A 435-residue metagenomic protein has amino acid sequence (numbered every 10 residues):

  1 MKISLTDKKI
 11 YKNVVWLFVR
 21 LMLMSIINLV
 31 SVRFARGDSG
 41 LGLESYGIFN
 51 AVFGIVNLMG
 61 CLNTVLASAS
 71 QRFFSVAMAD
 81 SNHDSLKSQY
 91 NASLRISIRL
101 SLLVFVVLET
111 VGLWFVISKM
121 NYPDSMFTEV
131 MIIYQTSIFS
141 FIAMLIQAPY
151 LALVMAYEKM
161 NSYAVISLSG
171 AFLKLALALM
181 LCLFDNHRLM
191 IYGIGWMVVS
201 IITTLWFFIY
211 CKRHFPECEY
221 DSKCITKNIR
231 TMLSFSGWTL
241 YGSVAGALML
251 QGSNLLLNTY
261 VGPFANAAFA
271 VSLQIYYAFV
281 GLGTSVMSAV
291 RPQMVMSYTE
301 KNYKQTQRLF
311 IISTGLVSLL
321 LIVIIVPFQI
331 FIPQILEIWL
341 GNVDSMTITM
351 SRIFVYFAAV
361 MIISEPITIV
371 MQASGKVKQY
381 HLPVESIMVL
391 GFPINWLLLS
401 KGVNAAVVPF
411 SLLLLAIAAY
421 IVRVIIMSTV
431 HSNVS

Functional and structural regions predicted by a protein language model:
M1-Y11, M126, L189-G193, F207-L250 (+3 more regions): Interhelical loop/hinge segments that connect adjacent transmembrane helices in multipass membrane
K12-A35, G170, G195-K212, T226-P292 (+2 more regions): Transmembrane helical elements of multi-pass membrane transporters/channels
K12-M24, T64-I117, I132-I133, Y303-I325: Membrane-water interface segments that mark the loop-to-transmembrane alpha-helix transition
A35-L58, Q89, L189-M190, I194 (+6 more regions): Interfacial/gating helices of multi-pass transporter permease domains
R36-S45, E158-N161, F172-T204, G375-K378 (+2 more regions): Membrane-interface helix-loop junctions in multi-pass transport and translocation proteins
T64-D80, A156, F215-P216, S272 (+3 more regions): Helix-loop junctions and terminal segments of transmembrane helices in multi-pass membrane transport/translocation
W114-T136, P263, Q329-A358: Interfacial segments at transmembrane-helix termini and the short loops linking adjacent helices
I142-S167, V355-S386, M427: Membrane-interface junctions at transmembrane-helix termini in multi-pass inner-membrane proteins
